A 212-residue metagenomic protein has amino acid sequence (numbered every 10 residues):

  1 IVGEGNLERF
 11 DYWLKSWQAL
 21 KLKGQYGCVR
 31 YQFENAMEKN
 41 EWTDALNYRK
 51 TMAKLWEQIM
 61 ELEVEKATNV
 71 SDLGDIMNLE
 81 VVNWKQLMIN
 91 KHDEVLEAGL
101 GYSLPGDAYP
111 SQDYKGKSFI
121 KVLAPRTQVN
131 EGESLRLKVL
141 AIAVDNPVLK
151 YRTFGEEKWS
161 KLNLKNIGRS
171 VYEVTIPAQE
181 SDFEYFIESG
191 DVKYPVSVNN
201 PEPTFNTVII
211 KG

Functional and structural regions predicted by a protein language model:
I1-K115: Catalytic domains of carbohydrate-active enzymes that cleave complex glycans
I89-G212: Glycan-association/targeting regions that enable binding to alpha-glucans and other polysaccharides
